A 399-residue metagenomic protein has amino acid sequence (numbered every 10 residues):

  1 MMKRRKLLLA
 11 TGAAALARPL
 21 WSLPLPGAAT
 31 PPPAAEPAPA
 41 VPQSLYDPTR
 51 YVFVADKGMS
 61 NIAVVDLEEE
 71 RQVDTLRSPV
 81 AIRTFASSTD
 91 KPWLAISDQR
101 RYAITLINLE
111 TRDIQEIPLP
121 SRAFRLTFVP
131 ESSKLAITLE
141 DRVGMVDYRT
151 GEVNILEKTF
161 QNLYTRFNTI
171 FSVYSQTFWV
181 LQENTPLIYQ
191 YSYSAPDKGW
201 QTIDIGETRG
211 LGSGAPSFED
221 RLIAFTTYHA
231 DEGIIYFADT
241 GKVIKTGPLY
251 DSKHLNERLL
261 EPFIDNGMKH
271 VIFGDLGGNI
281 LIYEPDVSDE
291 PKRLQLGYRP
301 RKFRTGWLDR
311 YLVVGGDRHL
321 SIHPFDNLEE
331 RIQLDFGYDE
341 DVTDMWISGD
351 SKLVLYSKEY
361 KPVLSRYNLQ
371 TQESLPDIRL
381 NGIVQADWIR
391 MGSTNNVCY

Functional and structural regions predicted by a protein language model:
M1-A15: N-terminal secretory signal peptides and thylakoid transit peptides that target proteins across membranes
T11, L23-Y399: Predominantly soluble domains enriched in secretory-pathway, periplasmic, or organellar proteins
A17-P19: N-terminal signal peptide c-region/cleavage motif recognized by signal peptidases
